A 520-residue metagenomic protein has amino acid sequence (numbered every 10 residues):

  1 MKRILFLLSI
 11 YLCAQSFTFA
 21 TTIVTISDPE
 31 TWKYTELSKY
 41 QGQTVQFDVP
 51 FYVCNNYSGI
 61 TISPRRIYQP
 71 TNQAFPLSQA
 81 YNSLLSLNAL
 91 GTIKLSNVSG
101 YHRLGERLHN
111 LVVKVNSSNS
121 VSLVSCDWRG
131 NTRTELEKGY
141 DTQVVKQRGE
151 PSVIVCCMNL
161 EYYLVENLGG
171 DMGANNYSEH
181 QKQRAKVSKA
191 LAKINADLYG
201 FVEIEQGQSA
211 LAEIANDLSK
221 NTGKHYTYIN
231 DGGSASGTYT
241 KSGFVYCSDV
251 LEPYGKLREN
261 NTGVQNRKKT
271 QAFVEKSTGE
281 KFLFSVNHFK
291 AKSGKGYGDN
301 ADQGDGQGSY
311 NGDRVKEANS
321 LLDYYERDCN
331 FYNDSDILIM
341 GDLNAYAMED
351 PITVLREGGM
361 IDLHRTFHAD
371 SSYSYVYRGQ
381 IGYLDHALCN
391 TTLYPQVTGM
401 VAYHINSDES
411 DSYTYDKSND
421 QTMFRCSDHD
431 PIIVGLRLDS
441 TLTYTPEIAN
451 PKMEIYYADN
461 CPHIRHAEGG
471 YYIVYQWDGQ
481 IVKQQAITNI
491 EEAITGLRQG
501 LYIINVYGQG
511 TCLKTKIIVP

Functional and structural regions predicted by a protein language model:
I4-A14: Sec-dependent N-terminal signal peptides
F6, P446-P520: C-terminal outer-membrane/trafficking sorting elements
A14-A20: Boundary at the C-terminal end of the N-terminal hydrophobic targeting segment
A20-G170, A174, S178-A185, K220 (+2 more regions): Extended non-catalytic accessory segments flanking core domains
T25-T31, S38-Y40, F47, S99-S120 (+7 more regions): Metal-dependent phosphoester-hydrolase catalytic domains
S118-H225, G233-T240, Y297-Q307, D313-D323 (+3 more regions): N-terminal, active-site-proximal structural segment of metallo-dependent hydrolase catalytic domains
E205, A210-K290: Structured beta-strand-rich core segments of catalytic domains in phosphoester-bond hydrolases
K276, E280, V286-N311: Active-site His/acidic residue clusters
